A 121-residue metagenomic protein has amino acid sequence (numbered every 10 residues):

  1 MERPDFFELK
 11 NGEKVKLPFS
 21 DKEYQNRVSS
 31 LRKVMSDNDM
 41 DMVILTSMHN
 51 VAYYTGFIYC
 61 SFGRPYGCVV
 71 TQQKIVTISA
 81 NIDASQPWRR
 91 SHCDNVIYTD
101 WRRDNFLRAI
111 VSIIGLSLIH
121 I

Functional and structural regions predicted by a protein language model:
M1-I119: A composition/biophysics-driven feature that prefers long, compositionally simple stretches
